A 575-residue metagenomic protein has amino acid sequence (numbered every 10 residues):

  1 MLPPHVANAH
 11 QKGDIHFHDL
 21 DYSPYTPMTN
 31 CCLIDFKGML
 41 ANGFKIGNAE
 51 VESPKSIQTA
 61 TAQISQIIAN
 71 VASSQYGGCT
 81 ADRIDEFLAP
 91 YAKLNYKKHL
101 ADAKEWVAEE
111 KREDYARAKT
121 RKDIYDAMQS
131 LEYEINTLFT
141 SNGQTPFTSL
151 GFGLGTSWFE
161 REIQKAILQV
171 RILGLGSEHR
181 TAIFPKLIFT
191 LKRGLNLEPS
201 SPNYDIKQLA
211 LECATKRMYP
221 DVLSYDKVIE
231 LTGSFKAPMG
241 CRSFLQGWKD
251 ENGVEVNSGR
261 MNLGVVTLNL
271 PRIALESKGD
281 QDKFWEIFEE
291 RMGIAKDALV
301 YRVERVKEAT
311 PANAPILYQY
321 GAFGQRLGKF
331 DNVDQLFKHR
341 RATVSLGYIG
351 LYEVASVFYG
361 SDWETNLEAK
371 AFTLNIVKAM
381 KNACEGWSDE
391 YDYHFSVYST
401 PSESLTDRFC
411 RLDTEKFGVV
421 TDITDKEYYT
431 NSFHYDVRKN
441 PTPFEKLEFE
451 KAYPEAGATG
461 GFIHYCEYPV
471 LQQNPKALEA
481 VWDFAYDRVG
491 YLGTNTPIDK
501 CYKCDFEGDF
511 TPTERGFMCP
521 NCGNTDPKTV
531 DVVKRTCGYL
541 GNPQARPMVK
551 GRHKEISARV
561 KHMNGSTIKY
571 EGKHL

Functional and structural regions predicted by a protein language model:
M1-R340, S361-D362, N366-K528, V532: Conserved catalytic cores of very large enzyme subunits
D82, P271, V344, R535-G538 (+1 more regions): Flexible, active-site-adjacent loop/turn segments at secondary-structure boundaries
K122-E132, S356-V357, V549-S557: Metallocofactor- and cofactor-centric catalytic cores in central/energy metabolism, strongly enriched
V344-V357, K378, R535: Contiguous, well-ordered alpha-helical segments that form the cores/surfaces of helical PPI scaffolds
G347-G350, G460, G538, G551: Glycine-centered flexibility sites
G523-H574: Long insertion/accessory domains within large nucleic-acid-processing enzymes
